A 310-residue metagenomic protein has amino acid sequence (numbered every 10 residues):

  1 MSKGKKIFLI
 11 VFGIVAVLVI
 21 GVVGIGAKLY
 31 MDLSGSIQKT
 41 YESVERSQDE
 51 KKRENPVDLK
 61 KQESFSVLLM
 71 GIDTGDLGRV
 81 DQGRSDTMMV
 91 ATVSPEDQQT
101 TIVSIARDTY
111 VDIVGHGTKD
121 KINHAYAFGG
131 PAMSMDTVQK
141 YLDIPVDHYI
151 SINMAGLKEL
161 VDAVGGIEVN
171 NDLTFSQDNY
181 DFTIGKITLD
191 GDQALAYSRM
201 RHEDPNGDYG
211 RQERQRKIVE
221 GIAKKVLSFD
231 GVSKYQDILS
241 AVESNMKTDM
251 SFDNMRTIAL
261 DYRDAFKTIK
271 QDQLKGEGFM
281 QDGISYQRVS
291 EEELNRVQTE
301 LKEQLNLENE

Functional and structural regions predicted by a protein language model:
K3-D97, Q298: Entry/capping segment at the start of metal-dependent catalytic domains with acidic active-site entry clusters
E42-N55, T109, G117-T118, K247-E310: C-terminal solvent-exposed extensions
D58, E159-S233, D237: Flexible, polar/acidic helix-loop-strand segments at domain edges
D76-R79, D120-F128, D143-H148, H202-Y209 (+3 more regions): Second-shell loop/turn segments in exported
R84-S85, H116, A125-M133, S151-A155 (+5 more regions): Soluble non-cytosolic domains of exported or imported proteins
T87, K119, P131-Q139, M154-K158 (+9 more regions): Extracytoplasmic/secreted envelope proteins and their assembly/folding machinery, especially bacterial periplasmic
P95, Y110, V114, A127 (+9 more regions): Sec-exported extracytoplasmic/periplasmic mature domains
N123-Y180: Amphipathic, coiled-coil-like alpha-helical scaffolding segments used for oligomerization/assembly
